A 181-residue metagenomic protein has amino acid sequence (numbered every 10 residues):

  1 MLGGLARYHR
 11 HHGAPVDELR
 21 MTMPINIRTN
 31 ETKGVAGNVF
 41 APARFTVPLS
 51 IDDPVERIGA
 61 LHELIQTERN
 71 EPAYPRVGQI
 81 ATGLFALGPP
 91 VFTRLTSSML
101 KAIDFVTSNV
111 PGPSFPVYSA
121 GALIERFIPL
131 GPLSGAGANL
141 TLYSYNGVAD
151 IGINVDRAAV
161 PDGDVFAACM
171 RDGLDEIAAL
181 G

Functional and structural regions predicted by a protein language model:
M1-E31: Hydrophobic "lid/gating" helix adjacent to the active-site nucleophile that controls access to an acyl-thioester pocket
G4-R7, R28-T32, S50-D53, S114-P116 (+1 more regions): Flexible loop/turn segments at secondary-structure boundaries
H9-H11, F92-T96, F127-P129, A138-T141: Generic recognition of flexible, low-complexity loop/linker segments
N30-G34, A138-T141: Short beta-strand/turn micro-motifs at beta-sheet edges
K33-P113: Helical lid/core segments from catalytic subdomains that handle acyl or acyl-like groups
K101-D175: Low-complexity, glycine/alanine/valine/leucine- and proline-rich hydrophobic stretches
D175-G181: Flexible helix-coil linker/hinge segments at domain or subdomain boundaries
